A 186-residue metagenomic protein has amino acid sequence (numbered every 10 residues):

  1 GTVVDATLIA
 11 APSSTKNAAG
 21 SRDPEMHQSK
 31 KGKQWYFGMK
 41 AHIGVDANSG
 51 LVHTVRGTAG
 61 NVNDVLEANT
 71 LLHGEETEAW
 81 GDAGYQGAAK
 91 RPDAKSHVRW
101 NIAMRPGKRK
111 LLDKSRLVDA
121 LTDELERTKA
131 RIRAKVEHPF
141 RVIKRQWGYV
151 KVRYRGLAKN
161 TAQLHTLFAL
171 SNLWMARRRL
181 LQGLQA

Functional and structural regions predicted by a protein language model:
G1-S96, R105, H165-S171, R178-R179 (+1 more regions): Polybasic low-complexity intrinsically disordered regions
T77-E78, A83-A162: Helix-centered, glycine/charged polyanion-binding patches within enzymatic domains that contact phosphate-containing
D123, K129-R131, L167, W174 (+1 more regions): Acidic, contiguous segments within the catalytic cores of piggyBac-derived transposases
H138, V142, F168, N172-M175: Alpha-helical scaffold segments in soluble metabolic enzymes
R145, Y149-V152, M175, R179-Q182 (+1 more regions): Intrinsically disordered or highly flexible coil/loop and linker segments, enriched in small and charged/polar residues
